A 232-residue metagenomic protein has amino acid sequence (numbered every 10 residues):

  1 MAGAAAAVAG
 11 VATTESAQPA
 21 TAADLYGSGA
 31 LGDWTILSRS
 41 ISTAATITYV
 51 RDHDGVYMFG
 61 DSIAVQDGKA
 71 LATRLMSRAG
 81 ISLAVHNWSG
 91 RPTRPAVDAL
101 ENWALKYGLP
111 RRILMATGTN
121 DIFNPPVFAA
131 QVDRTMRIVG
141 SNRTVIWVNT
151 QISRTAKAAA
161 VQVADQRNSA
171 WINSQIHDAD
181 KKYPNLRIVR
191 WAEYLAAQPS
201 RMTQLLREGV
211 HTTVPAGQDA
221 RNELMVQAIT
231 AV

Functional and structural regions predicted by a protein language model:
M1-Q18: N-terminal export signals
A17-V50, Y57, R187-V189, Q227-V232: Composition-driven, intrinsically disordered low-complexity tracts enriched in small residues
T48-Q131, R154-A156: Conserved SGNH/GDSL esterase-like catalytic core that processes O-acyl groups on lipids and polysaccharides
A72-T73, V132-R137, N173-D180: Short amphipathic alpha-helical segments and helix-helix/interface helices
A116, V148-N149: Alpha/beta-hydrolase-fold catalytic nucleophile elbow
V127-T135, D165-I172: Charged helix-capping and loop-helix junction motifs
S141-T144: A short helix->loop->beta-strand "cap" motif at the edges of active sites that frequently abuts
T155-V232: Catalytic His-Asp segment of secreted/periplasmic serine-dependent ester chemistry enzymes
